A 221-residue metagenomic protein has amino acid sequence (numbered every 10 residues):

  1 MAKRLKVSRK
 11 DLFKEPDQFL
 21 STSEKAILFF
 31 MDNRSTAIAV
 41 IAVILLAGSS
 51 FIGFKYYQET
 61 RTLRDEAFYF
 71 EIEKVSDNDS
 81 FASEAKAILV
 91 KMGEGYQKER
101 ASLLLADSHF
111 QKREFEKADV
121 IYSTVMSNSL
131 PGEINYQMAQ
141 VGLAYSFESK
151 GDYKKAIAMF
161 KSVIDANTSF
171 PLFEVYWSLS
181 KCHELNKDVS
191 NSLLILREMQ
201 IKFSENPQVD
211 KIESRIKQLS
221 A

Functional and structural regions predicted by a protein language model:
A2-V43: N-terminal positive-inside, membrane-proximal cytosolic segments immediately preceding the first
T36, K91-E99, S127-Y136, I164-F173 (+1 more regions): Short solvent-exposed coil/turn linkers within tandem alpha-helical repeat scaffolds
A82-L130: Extracytoplasmic/periplasmic/luminal assembly and interaction segments in envelope/secretory/respiratory proteins
